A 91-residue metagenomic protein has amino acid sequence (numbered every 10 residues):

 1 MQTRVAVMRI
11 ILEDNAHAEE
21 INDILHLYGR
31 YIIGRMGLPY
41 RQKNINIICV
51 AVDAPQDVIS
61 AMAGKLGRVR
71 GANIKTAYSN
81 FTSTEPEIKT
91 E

Functional and structural regions predicted by a protein language model:
M1-E91: Long, contiguous binding/interaction regions
